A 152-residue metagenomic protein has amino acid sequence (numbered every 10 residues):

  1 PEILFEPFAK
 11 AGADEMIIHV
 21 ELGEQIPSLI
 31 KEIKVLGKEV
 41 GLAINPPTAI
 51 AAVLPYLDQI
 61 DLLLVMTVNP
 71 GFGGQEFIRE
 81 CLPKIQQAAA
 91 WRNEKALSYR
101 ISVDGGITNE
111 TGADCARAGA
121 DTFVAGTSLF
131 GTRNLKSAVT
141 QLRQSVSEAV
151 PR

Functional and structural regions predicted by a protein language model:
E2, I78, L82, N109 (+2 more regions): Electropositive phosphate-/nucleotide-binding environments in soluble metabolic enzymes
I3-P7, A13-R100: Conserved anion-binding
F8, L63, A88, D104 (+3 more regions): Conserved, mostly hydrophobic/aromatic
E15, V40, T122-F123, L129: A short hydrophobic/small-residue beta-strand
E24, S28-K31, A96, T108 (+2 more regions): Expand to "…catalyze enediolate/carbanion chemistry for C-C bond making/breaking, isomerization, decarboxylation
I33, A116, S128-R152: C-terminal helical cap(s) of enzyme catalytic domains, especially alpha/beta-barrels
N69-G71, G106-N109, L129-F130: Short Gly/Pro-enriched loop/turn and capping motifs at secondary-structure junctions
G106-A118: Acidic, divalent-metal-coordinating active-site segment for phosphoryl/phosphodiester hydrolysis, typified by short
